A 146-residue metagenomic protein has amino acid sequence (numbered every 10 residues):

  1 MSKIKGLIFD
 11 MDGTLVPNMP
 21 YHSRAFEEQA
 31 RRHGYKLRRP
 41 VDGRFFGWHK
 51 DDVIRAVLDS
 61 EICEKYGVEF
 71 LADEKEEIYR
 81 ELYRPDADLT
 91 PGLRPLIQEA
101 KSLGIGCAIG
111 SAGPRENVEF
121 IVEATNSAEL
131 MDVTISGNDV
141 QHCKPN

Functional and structural regions predicted by a protein language model:
S2-M11, L15-R94, Q98-L103, E116: N-terminal helical cap/lid subdomain that shapes the substrate entry/recognition surface in HAD-like hydrolases
A108, P114-N146: Substrate-recognition "cap/lid" segment bordering the active-site pocket of phosphatases
